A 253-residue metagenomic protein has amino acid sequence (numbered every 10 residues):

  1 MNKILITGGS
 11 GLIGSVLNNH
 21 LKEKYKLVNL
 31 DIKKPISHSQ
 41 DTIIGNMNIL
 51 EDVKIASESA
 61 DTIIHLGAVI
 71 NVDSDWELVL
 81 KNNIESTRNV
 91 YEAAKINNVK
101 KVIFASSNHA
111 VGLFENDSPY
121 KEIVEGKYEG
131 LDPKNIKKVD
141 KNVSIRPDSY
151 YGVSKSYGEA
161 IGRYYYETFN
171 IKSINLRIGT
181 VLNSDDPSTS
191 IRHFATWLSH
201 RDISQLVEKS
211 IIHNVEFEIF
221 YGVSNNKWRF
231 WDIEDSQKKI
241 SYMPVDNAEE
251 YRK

Functional and structural regions predicted by a protein language model:
I4-K24: N-terminal Rossmann NAD(P)H-binding glycine-rich loop of SDR-like oxidoreductase domains
I36, G45-N82, A93, L113: NAD(P)H-binding glycine-rich loop region in Rossmannoid oxidoreductase-like domains and their noncatalytic homologs
N82-T87, I103-S106, S154, T196: Short alpha-helix in the Rossmann-fold core of NAD(P)-dependent oxidoreductases
N89-I145: Conserved Rossmann-fold NAD(P)-dependent oxidoreductase catalytic core, especially the SDR/UDP-sugar
Y150, S154-Y157: Active-site helix of classical SDR
E159-S184: Conserved beta-loop-beta element that borders a ligand/cofactor-binding pocket
I174-R177, S190-K209: Substrate-positioning beta->alpha
E218-F220, N225-M243: Conserved C-terminal active-site "lid" loop/helix of NAD(P)H-dependent oxidoreductases that clamps the redox cofactor
